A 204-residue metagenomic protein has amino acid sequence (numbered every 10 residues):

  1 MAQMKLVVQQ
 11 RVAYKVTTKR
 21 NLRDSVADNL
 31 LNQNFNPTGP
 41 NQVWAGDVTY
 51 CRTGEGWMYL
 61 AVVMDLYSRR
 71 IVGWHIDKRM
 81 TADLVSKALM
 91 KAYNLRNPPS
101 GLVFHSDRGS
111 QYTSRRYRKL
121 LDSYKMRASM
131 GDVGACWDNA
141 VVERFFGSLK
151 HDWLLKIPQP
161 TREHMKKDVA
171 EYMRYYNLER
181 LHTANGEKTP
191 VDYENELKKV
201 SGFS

Functional and structural regions predicted by a protein language model:
M1, L31, D47, V63 (+10 more regions): Mobile genetic element proteins and their domesticated derivatives, centered on retroelements and DNA transposons
M1-G39, T189-K198: Basic, flexible linker segments flanking DNA-binding modules in nucleic acid-interacting mobile-element proteins
M1-M4, M80, M126, M130: Methionine-biased hydrophobic packing positions in alpha-helices, especially within tandem helical repeat solenoids
T18-R20, S106-R108, S114-R116, A128-K150 (+2 more regions): RNase H-like two-metal-ion nuclease catalytic core shared by retroviral integrases and related mobile-element nucleases
Q33, P37-V72, K78-R79: An active-site-proximal beta-strand-loop segment
R52, W74-N97, T113: Active-site beta-loop-alpha junctions of metal-dependent nucleic acid enzymes, especially the RNase H-like/DDE
S68-W74, A128-G131, L155-K156: Short small-residue beta-strand/loop micro-motif enriched in glycine and branched aliphatics
D122-M126, S148-S204: C-terminal domain-tail junction helix/linker
